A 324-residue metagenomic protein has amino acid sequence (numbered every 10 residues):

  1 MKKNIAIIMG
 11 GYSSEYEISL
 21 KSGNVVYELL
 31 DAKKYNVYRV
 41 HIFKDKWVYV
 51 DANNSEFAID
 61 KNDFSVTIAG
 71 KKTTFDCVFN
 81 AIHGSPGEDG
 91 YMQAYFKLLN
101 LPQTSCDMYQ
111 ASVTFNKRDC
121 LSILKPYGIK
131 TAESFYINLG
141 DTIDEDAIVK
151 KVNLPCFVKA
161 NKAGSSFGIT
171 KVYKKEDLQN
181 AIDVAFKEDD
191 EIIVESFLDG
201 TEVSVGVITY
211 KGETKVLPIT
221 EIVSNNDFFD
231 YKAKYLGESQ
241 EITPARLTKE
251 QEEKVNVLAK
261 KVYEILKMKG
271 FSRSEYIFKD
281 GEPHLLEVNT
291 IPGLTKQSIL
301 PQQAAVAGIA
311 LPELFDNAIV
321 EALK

Functional and structural regions predicted by a protein language model:
M1-Y109, V113-F115, D119, N138-D146 (+1 more regions): ATP-binding N-terminal substructure of ATP-dependent carboxylate-amine bond-forming enzymes
K2-M9, S13, K21, V37 (+2 more regions): Active-site nucleotide/adenylate-binding loops and adjacent lid/helix of ATP-dependent enzymes
A52-A58, A94, F229-L236, T290: Short, flexible, mixed-charge acidic loops at enzyme active sites
A94-Q103, K174-Q179, A307-G308: A glycine- and small-aliphatic-rich helix-loop capping segment at beta-alpha/alpha-beta transitions that lines
Y173-V257, F278, E282-H284: Phosphate-binding site of ATP-dependent enzymes
S196, V205-V207, Y263-K296, A304: Conserved metal-phosphate-binding beta-hairpin within the catalytic cores of diverse ATP-dependent phosphoryl-transfer
E221-S272, I299-K324: Active-site "cap" helix and flanking loop/linker of ATP-utilizing ligase/carboxylase catalytic domains
